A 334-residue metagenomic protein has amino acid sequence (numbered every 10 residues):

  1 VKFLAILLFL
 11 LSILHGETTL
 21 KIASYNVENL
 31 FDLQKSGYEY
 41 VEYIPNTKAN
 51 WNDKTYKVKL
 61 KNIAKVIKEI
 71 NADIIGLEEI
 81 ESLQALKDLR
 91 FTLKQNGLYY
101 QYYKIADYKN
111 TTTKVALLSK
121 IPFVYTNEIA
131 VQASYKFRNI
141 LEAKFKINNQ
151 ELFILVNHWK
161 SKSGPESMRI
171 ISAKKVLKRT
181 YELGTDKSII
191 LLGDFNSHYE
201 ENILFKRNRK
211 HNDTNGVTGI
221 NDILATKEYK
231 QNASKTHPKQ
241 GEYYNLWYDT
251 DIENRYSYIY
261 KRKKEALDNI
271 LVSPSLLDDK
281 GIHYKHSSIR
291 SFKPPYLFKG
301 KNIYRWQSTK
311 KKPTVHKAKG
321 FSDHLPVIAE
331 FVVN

Functional and structural regions predicted by a protein language model:
F3-L14: Sec-dependent N-terminal signal peptides
L14-Q95, K104-Y108, I303, V332-N334: N-terminal, active-site-proximal structural segment of metallo-dependent hydrolase catalytic domains
T18-L20, I70-I74, L98-Q101, N148-L152 (+1 more regions): Loop/turn elements at helix/coil->beta-strand transitions in domains of secreted/extracellular proteins
V27-L30, I80, W159, D194-F195 (+1 more regions): Active-site metal-binding loops of divalent metal-dependent hydrolases
K59-I63, G76, S82-A85, L89 (+5 more regions): Stable alpha-helical elements in mature extracytoplasmic
I80-L152, N157-W159: Structured beta-strand-rich core segments of catalytic domains in phosphoester-bond hydrolases
S82-Q84, N110-T112, K162-S163, N196-N202 (+1 more regions): Active-site environment of divalent metal-dependent phosphoester hydrolases
Y181-I189, S197-N334: Metal-dependent phosphoester-hydrolase catalytic domains
